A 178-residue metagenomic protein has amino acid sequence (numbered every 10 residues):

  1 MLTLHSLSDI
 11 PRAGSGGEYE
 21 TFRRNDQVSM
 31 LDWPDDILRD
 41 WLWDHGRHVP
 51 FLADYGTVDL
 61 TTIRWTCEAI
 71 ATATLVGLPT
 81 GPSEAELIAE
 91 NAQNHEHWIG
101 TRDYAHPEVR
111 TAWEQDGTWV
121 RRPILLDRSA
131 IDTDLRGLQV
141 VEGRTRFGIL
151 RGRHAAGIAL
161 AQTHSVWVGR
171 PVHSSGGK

Functional and structural regions predicted by a protein language model:
M1-N25, S29-D32, D40, D134-K178: Basic- and aromatic-enriched surface patches that contact anionic nucleotides/nucleic acids
E18-T21, P50, D54: Intrinsic disorder/low-structure terminal segments
L31, L38-D40, H45-F51, V58-V141 (+2 more regions): Short alpha-helix boundary/capping and kink motifs at helix termini
